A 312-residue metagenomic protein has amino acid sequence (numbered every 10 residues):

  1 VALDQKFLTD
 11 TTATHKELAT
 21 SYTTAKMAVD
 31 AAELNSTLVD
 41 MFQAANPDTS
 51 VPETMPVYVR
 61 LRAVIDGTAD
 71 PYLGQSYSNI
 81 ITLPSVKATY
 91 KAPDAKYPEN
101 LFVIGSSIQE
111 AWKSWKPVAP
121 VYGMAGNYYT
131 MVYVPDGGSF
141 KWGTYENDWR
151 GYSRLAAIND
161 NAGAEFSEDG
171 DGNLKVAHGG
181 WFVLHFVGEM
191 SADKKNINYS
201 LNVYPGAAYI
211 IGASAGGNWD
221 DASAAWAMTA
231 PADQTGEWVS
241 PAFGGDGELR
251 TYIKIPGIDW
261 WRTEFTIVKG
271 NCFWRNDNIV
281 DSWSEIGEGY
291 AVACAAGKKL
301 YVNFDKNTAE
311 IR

Functional and structural regions predicted by a protein language model:
V1-R312: Insoluble glucan recognition modules
